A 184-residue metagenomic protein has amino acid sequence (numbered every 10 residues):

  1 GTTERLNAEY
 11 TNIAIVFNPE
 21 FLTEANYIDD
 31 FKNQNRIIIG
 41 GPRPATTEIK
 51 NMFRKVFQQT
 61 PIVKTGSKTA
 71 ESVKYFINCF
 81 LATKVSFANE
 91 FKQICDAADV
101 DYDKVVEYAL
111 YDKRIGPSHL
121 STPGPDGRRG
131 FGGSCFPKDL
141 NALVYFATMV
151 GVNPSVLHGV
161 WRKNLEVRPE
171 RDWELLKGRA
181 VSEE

Functional and structural regions predicted by a protein language model:
G1: ADP-ribose/adenylate-binding Rossmann-like module
N7-N18, T23-S118, F146-N153: Internal alpha-helical scaffold of NAD(P)-dependent oxidoreductase catalytic cores
N51, D96-E184: NAD(P)-dependent Rossmann-like dehydrogenase/reductase catalytic/cofactor-binding core
